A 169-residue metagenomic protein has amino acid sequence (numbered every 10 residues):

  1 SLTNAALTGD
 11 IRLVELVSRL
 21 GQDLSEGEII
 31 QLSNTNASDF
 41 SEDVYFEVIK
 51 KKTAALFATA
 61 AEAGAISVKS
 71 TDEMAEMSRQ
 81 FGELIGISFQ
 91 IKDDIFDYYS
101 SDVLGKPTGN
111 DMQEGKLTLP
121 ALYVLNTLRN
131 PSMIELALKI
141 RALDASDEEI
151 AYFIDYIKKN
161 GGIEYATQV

Functional and structural regions predicted by a protein language model:
S1-V169: All-alpha prenyltransferase/terpene-synthase fold signal
